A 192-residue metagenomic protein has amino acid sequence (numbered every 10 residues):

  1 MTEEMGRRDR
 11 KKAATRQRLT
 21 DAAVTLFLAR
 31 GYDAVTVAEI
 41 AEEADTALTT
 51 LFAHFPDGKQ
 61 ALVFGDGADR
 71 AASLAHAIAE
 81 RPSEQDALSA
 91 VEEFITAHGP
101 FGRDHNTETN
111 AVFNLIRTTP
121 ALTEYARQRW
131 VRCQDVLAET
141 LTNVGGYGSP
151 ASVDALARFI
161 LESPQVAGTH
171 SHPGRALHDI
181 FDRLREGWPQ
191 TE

Functional and structural regions predicted by a protein language model:
M1-L48, S73: Basic, helix-initiating cap at the start of DNA-binding domains
T2, E139, N143, P173-E192: C-terminal peripheral helix-coil segments that are non-catalytic and often amphipathic
R30-Y32, D45, F52-V63: HTH DNA-binding helix-turn interface
A72, R103-V136: Short secondary-structure transition hinges
A72-V112: Hydrophobic alpha-helical connector segments
S89-E93, A111, A155-E162, D179 (+1 more regions): Amphipathic alpha-helical interaction segments
P120-G145, P150-R158: Amphipathic alpha-helical packing segments from all-alpha helical-bundle domains
Q128-R129, V153, A157-R175, E186-E192: Amphipathic C-terminal alpha-helical segment
